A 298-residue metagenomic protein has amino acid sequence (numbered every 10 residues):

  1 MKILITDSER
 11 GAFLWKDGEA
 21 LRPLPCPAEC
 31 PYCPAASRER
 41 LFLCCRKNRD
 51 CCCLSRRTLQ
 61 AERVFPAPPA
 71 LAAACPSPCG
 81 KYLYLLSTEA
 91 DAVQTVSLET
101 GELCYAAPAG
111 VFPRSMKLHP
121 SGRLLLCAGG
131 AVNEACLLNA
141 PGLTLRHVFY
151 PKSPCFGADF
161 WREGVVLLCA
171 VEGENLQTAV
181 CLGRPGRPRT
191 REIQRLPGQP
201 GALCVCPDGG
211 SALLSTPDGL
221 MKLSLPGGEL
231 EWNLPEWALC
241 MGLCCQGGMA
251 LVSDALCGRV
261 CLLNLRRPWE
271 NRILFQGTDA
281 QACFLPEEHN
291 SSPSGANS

Functional and structural regions predicted by a protein language model:
M1-S298: Predominantly soluble domains enriched in secretory-pathway, periplasmic, or organellar proteins
